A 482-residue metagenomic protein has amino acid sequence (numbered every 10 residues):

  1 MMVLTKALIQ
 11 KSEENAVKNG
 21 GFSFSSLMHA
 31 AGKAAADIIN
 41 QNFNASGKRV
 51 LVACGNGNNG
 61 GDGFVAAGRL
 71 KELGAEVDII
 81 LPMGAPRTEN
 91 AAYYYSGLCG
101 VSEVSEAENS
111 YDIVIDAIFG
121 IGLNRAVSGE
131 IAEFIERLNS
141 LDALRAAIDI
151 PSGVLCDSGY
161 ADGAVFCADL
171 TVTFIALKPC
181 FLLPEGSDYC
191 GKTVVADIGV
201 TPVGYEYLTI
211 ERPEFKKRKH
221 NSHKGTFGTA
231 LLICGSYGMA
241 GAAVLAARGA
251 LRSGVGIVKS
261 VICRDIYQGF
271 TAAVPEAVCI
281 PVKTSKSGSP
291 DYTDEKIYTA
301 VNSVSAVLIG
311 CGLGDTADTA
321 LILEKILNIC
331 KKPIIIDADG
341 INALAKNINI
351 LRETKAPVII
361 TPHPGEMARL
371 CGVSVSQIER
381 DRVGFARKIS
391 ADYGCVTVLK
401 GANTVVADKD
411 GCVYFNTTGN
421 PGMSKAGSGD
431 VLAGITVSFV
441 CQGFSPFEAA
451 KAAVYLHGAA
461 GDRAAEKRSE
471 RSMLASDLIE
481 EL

Functional and structural regions predicted by a protein language model:
M1-G84, F181-I334, N342-I359, P364-L482: Small-residue (G/A/S/T)-rich helix-start motifs and N-terminal tracts that mark the onset
T88-Y94: Core alpha/beta nucleotide-donor-binding catalytic domains of modification enzymes
Y94-Y95, V114-F119, N302-C311: Small/polar-residue-rich loop-to-helix segments that shape phosphate-bearing ligand pockets
G100-S110, E295-I297: Short acidic low-complexity segments
D112-I113, I118-E206: Internal gly/pro-rich beta-alpha loop/helix module that stabilizes soluble enzyme cofactors or their anionic handles
